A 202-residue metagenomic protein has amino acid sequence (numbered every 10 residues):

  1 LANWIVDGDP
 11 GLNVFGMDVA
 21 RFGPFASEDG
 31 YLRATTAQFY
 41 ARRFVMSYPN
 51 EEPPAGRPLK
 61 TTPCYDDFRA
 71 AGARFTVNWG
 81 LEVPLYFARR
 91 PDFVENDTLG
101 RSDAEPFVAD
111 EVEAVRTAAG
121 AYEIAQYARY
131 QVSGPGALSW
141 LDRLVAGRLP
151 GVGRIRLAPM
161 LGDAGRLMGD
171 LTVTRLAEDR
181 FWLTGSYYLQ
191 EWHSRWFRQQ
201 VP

Functional and structural regions predicted by a protein language model:
N3-P202: Glycine/proline-enriched, intrinsically flexible loops and inter-domain linkers
